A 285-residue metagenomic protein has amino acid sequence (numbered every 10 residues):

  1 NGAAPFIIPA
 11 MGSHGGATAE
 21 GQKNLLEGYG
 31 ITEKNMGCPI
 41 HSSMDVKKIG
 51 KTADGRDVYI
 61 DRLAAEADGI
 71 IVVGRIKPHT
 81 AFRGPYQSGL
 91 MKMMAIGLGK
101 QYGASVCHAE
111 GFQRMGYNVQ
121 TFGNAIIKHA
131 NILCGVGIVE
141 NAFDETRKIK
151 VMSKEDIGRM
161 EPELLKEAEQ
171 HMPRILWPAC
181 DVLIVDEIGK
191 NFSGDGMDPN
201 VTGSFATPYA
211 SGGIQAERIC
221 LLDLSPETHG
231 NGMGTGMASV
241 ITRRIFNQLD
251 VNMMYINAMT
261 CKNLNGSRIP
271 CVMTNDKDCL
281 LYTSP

Functional and structural regions predicted by a protein language model:
A3, A10-S13, R75-I76, N141 (+1 more regions): Short, ordered loop/turn segments at secondary-structure junctions
A3-Y29: Membrane helical hairpin/interfacial module
F6-P9, K34-S43, G50, V72-V73 (+3 more regions): General beta-strand structural signal in soluble alpha/beta enzymes
A17-Q22, K51-D54, A81-Y86, T146-V151 (+2 more regions): Short acidic, glycine/serine/threonine-rich loops at helix termini
G21, L25-P85: An acidic, phosphate/nucleotide-engaging active-site surface
I60-G189, G203-P208, G212-I214: Conserved, well-structured core segments that form the ligand-binding/active-site neighborhood of functional domains
K100-Y102, R147-L280: Conserved mixed alpha/beta catalytic, RNA-binding, or beta-rich assembly cores of soluble enzyme, regulatory
Y282-P285: Conserved small/polar residues in nucleotide/adenosyl-binding loops
